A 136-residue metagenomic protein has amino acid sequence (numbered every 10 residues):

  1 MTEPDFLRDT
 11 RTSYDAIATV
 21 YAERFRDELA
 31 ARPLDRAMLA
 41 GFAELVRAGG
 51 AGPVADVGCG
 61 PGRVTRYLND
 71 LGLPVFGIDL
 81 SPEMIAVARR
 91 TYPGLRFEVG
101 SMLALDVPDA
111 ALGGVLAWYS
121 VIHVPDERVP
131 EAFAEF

Functional and structural regions predicted by a protein language model:
M1-G49: Conserved class I S-adenosyl-L-methionine
F42, E135-F136: Class I S-adenosylmethionine-dependent transferase superfamily signal
G52-V57, P61-A104: Class I SAM-dependent methyltransferase SAM/SAH-binding core
S81, D106-P108, P125: GHKL-family ATP-binding catalytic core of two-component histidine kinases
L103-V115: A short acidic, Gly/Pro-enriched loop at the edge of an enzyme's catalytic core that lines a small-molecule cofactor
Y119-S120: Short catalytic micro-motifs in class I SAM-dependent methyltransferases
V124-E135: A short, conserved alpha-helix within the catalytic core of class I
